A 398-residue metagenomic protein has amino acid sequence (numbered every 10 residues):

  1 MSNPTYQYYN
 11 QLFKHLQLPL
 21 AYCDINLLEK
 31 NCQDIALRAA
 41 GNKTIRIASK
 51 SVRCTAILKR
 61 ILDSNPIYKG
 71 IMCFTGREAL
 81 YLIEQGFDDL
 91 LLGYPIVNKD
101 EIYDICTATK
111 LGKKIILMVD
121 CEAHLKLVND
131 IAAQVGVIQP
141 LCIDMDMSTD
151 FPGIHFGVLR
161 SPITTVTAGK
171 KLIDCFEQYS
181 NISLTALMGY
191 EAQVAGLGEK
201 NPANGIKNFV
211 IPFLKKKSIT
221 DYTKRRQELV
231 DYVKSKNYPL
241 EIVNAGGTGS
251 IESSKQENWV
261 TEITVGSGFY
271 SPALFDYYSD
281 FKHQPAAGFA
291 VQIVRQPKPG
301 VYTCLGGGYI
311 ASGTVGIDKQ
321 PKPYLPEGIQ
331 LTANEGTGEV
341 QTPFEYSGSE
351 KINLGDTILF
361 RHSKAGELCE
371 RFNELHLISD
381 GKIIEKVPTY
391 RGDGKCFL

Functional and structural regions predicted by a protein language model:
N3-Y8, L27-I57: N-terminal glycine-rich anion-binding loops that anchor highly charged ligand groups
P4-C23: Generic N-terminal amphipathic, Lys/Arg-enriched alpha-helix
L28, K50, L82, I143 (+5 more regions): Conserved, mostly hydrophobic/aromatic
A48-E191, G196: Active-site-proximal beta-alpha core segment in soluble small-molecule metabolic enzymes
C54-A56, L82, V194-L197, S250-S253 (+3 more regions): Flexible loop/turn segments at secondary-structure boundaries
M147-S271: Active-site loop/helix belt of alpha/beta enzymes
A203-K217, T223, G249-P326: Active-site loop ensemble at the mouth of alpha/beta enzyme cores that anchors a bound cofactor
Q296-L398: C-terminal accessory subdomain/extension
